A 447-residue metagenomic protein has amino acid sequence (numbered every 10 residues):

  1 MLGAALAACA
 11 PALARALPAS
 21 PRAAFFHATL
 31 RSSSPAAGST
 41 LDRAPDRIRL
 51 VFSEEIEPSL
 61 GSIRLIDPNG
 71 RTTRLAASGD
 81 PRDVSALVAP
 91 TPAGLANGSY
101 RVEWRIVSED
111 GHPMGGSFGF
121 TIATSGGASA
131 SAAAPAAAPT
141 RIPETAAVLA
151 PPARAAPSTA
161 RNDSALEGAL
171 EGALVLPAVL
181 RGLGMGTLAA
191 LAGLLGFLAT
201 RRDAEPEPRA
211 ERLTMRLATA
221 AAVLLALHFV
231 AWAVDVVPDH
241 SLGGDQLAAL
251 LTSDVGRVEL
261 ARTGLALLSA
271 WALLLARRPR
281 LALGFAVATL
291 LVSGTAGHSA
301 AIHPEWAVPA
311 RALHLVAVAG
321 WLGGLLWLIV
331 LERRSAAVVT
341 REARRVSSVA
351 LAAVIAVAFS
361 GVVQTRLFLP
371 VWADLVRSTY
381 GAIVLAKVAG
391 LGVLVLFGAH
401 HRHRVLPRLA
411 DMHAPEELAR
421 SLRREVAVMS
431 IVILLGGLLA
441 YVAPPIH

Functional and structural regions predicted by a protein language model:
M1-P11: Bacterial N-terminal signal peptides
C9-A24: Signal peptide processing junction and immediate N-terminal pro/mature segment of secreted/exported proteins
L17, V88-P90, G94, R101-E109 (+1 more regions): Polytopic transmembrane helical bundles with strong interfacial aromatic enrichment
R22-S34, S39-R43, R49-P135, L149: Acidic, low-complexity Ser/Thr/Gly/Pro-rich repeat segments typical of extracellular/periplasmic and surface-exposed
